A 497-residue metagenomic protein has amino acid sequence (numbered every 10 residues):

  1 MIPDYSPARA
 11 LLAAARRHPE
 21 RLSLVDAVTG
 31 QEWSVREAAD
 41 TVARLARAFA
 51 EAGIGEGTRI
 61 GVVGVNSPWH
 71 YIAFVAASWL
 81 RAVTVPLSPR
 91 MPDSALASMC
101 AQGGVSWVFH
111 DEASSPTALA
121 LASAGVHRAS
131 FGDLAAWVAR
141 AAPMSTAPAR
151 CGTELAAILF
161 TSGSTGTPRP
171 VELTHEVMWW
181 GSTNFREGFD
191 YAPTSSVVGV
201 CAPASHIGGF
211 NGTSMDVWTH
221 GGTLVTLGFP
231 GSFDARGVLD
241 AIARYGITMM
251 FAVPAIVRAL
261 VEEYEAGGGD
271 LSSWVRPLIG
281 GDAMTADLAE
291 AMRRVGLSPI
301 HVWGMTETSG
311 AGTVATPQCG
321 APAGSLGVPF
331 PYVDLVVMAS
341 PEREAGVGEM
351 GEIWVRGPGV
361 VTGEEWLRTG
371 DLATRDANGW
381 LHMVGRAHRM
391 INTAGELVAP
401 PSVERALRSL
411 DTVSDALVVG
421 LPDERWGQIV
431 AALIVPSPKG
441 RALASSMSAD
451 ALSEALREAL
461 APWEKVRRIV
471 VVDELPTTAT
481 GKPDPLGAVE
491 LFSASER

Functional and structural regions predicted by a protein language model:
P3, S23-S67, V75, P92-A97: Conserved AMP-binding/adenylate-forming core of the ANL superfamily
D4, P19-E20, A142-F160, T167 (+1 more regions): Conserved pre-ATP/AMP-binding loop-to-beta segment of ANL
E32-R36, A156-W180: Conserved AMP-binding A3 loop
A38-R44, G152, V171-P193, C201 (+1 more regions): Conserved structural elements of the adenylate-forming
M91, M250, G357, L372-E464 (+1 more regions): AMP-binding/adenylate-forming catalytic core of the ANL superfamily
A113-T153, T167-P168, Y264: ANL superfamily adenylate-forming
G181-V197, I207-T248, E263: Conserved AMP-binding/adenylation subdomain of ANL enzymes
I247-F251, E262-A321, D334: Gly/Ser/Thr-rich phosphate-binding loop
